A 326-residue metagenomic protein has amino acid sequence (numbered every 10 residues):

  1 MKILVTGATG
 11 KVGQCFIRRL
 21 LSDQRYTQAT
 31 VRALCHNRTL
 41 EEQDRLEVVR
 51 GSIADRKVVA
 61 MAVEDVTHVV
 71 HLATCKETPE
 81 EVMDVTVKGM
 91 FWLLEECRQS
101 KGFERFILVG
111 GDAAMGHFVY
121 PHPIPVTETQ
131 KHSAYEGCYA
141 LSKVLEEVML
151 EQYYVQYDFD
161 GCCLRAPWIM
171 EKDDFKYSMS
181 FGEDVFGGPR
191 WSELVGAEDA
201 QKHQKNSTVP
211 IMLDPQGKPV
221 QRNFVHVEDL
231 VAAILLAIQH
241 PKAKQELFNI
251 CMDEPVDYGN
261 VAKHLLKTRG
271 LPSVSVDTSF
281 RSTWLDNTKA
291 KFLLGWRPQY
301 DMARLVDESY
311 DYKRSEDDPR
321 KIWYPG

Functional and structural regions predicted by a protein language model:
I3-Y26: N-terminal Rossmann NAD(P)H-binding glycine-rich loop of SDR-like oxidoreductase domains
L40-E42, R50-K88: NAD(P)H-binding glycine-rich loop region in Rossmannoid oxidoreductase-like domains and their noncatalytic homologs
W92-G137: Conserved Rossmann-fold NAD(P)-dependent oxidoreductase catalytic core, especially the SDR/UDP-sugar
P121-G161: Catalytic helix-loop patch of NAD(P)-dependent Rossmann-fold dehydrogenases
Q156-F159, E171-V195, L236-F248, L271: Glycine/proline-rich active-site loop of Rossmann-fold NAD(P)-dependent oxidoreductases
Q221, D229-R281, N287: Mid/C-terminal beta-alpha module of Rossmann-like enzyme folds, strongest in SDR-family dehydrogenases/epimerases
V227, D277-R297, D318-R320: Conserved C-terminal active-site "lid" loop/helix of NAD(P)H-dependent oxidoreductases that clamps the redox cofactor
M302-G326: Amphipathic terminal alpha-helices
